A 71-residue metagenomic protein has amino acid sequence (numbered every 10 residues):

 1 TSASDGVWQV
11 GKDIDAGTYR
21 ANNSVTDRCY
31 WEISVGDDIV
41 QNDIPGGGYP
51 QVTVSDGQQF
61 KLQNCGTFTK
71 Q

Functional and structural regions predicted by a protein language model:
T1-S2, V25-Q71: Primarily secretory-pathway and cell-envelope proteins
S4-G6, V10, D15-T18: A glycine-anchored, Pro-Gly-centered beta-turn/N-cap motif
